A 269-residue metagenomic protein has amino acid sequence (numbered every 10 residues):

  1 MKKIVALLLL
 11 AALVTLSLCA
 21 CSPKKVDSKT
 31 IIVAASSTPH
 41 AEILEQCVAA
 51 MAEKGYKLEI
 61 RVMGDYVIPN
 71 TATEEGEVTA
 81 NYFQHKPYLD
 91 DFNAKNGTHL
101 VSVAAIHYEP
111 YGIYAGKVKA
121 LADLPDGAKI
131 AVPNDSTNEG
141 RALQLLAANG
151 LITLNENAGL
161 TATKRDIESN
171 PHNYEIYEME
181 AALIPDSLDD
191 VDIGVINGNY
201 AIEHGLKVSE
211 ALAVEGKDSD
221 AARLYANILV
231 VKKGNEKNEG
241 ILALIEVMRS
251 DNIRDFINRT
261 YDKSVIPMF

Functional and structural regions predicted by a protein language model:
M1-T30: Short, low-complexity disordered leader/linker segments with a strong preference for bacterial N-terminal type II
V26-T38, Y56-V62, K129-I130: Short, well-ordered beta-strand elements
S28-C47, Y66-P69, H85: Extracytoplasmic "Venus flytrap"
I60-T71, G159-D186: Short helix-initiation/N-cap motifs at beta->coil->alpha
D91-V103, K117-V118, D190, V195 (+1 more regions): Ligand-binding "clamshell"
V103-I152, R254: A conserved helix-loop-strand patch within extracytoplasmic ligand-binding domains of the periplasmic binding
P110-L121, Y225-N238: A bilobed periplasmic-binding-protein/Venus flytrap-type ligand-binding module shared by bacterial periplasmic
N138-A147, M248-M268: Periplasmic-binding protein-like
